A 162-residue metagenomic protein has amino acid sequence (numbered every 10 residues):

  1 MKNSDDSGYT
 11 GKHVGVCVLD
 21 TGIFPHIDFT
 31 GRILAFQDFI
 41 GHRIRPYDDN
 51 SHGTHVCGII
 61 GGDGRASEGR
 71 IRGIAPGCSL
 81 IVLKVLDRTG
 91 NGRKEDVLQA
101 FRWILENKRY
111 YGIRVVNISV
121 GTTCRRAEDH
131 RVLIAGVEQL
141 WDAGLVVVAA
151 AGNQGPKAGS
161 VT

Functional and structural regions predicted by a protein language model:
S4-A35, R43-E95, Y111-R114, D142: Subtilisin-like serine protease catalytic core
V85-T162: Substrate-binding/access-modulating region of protease and related hydrolase catalytic domains
